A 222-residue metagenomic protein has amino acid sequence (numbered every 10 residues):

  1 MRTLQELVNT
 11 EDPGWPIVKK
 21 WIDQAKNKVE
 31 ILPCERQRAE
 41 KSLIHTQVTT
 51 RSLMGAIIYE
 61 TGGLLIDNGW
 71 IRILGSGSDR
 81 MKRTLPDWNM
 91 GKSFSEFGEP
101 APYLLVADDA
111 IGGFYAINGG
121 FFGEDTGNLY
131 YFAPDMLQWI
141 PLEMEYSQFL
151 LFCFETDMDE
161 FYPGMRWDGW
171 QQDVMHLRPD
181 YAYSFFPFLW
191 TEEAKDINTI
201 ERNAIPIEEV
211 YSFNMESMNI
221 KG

Functional and structural regions predicted by a protein language model:
M1-F122, D173-G222: A surface-exposed partner-binding patch
D125-Y162: Compact, glycine/acidic-enriched structural inserts
F149-P187: Short aromatic loop motif centered on NTY/YTY
